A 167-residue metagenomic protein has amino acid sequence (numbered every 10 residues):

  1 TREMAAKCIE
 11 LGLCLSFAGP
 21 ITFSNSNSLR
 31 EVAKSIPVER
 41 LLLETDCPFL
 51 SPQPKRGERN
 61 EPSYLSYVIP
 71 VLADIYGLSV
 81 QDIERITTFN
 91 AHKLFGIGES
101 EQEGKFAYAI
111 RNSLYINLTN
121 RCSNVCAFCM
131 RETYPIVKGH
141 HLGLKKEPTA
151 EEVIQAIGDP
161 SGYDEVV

Functional and structural regions predicted by a protein language model:
T1-R40: Catalytic pocket-lining loop regions of alpha/beta-barrel enzymes, especially the amidohydrolase/enolase/GH5 lineages
C8, A33, D46, I83 (+3 more regions): Conserved, mostly hydrophobic/aromatic
L15-F17, L41-T45, L114-I116, D164-V166: Hydrophobic faces of well-ordered beta-strands that scaffold small-molecule active sites in alpha/beta enzyme cores
E39-E61: Short acidic/histidine-rich active-site segments
C47-F49, N120-S123: Short, glycine/acidic-enriched loop or turn micro-motifs at the edges of active sites
R56-Y64, L144-P148: Alpha-helix N-cap and loop-to-helix initiation/capping positions
L65-E101: Mid-to-C-terminal alpha-helical segments outside catalytic/metal-binding sites
Q102-F106, I110, T119, F128-V167: Conserved Radical SAM active-site core
